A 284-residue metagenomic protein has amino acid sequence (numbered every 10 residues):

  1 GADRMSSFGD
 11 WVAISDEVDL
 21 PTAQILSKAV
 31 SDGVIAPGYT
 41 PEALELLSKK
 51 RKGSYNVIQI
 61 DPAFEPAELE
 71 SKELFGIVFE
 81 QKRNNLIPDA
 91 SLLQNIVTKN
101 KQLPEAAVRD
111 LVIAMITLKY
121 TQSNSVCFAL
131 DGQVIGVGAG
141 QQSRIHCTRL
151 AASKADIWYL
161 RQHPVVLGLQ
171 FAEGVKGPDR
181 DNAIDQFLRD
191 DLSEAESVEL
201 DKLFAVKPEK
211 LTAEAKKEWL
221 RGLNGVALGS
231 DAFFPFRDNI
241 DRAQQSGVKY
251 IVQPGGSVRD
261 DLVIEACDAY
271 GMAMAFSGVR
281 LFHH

Functional and structural regions predicted by a protein language model:
G1-Y250, S257-H284: ATP-dependent carboxylate/acyl-activation modules
